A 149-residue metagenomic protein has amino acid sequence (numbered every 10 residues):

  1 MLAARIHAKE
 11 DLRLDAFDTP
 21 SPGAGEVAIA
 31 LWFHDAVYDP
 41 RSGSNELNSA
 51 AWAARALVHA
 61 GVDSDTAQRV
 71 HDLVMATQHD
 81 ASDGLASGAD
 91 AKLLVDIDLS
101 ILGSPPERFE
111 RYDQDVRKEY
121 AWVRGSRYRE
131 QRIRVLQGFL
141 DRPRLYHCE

Functional and structural regions predicted by a protein language model:
R5-G23, F33, V62, H79-E149: Divalent metal-dependent phosphate-bond-processing catalytic cores, especially two-metal-ion Mg2+/Mn2+ enzymes that act
A24-P40, S49, V70-Q78: His-Asp-centered metal-binding catalytic motifs of divalent-metal-dependent phosphohydrolases/nucleases
S49-D83, V135, F139: Histidine- and acidic-residue-rich, metal-dependent catalytic cores
